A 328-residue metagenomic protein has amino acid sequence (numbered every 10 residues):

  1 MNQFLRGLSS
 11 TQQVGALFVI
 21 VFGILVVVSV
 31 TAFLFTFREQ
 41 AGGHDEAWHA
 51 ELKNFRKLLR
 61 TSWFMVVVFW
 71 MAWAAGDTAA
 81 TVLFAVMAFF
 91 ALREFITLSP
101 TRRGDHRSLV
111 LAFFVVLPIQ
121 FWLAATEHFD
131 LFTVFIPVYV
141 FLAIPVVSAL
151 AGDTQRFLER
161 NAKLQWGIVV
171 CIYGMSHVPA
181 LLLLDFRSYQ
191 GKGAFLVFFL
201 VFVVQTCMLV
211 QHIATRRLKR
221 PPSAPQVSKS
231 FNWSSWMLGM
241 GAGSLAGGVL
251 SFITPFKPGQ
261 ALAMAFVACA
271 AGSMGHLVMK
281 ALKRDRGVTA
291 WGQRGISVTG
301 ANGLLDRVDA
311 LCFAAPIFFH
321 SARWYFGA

Functional and structural regions predicted by a protein language model:
N2-A271: Membrane-embedded alpha-helical bundles of polytopic integral membrane proteins
K219, A242, G287-W291, F326: Residue-level marker of structural boundaries
M237-L238, V267, A301, V308 (+1 more regions): Hydrophobic residues within alpha-helical transmembrane segments of multi-pass solute transporters/permease subunits
R286-L311: Interfacial loop-to-transmembrane junctions
H320-A328: Juxtamembrane boundary at the C-terminal end of a transmembrane helix
